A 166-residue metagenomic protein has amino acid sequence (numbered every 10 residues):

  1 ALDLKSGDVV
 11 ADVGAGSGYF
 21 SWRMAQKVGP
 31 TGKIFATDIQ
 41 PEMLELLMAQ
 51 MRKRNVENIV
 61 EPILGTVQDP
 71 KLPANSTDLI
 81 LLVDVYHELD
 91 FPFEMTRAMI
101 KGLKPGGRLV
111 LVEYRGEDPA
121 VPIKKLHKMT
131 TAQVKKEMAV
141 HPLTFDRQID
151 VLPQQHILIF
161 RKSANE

Functional and structural regions predicted by a protein language model:
A1-V9: Conserved alpha-helix/loop element of class I SAM-dependent methyltransferases that forms part of the SAM/SAH-binding
D8, G32, G107: Glycine-centered, small-residue-biased loops immediately flanking beta-strands in adenine/cofactor-binding cores
A11-P70: Class I SAM-dependent methyltransferase SAM/SAH-binding core
A25-G29, F93-R108: A short glycine-rich, Lys/Arg-flanked "PGG" loop and its adjoining helix->strand segment in the class I
Q68-I80: A short acidic, Gly/Pro-enriched loop at the edge of an enzyme's catalytic core that lines a small-molecule cofactor
T77-F93: A short SAM/SAH-binding and catalytic strip from SAM-dependent methyltransferases
R108-K135: Conserved class I S-adenosyl-L-methionine
H141, D146-E166: Core SAM-dependent methyltransferase catalytic element
